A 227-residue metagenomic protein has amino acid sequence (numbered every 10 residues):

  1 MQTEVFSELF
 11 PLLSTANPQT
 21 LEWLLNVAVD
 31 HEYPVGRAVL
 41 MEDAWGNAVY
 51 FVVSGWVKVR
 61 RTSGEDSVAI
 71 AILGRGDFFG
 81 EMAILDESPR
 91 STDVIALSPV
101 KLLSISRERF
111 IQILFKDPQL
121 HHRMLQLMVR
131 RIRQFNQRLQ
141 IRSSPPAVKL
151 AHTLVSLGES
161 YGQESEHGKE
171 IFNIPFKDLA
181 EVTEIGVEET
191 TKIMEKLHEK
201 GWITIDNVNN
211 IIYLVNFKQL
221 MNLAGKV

Functional and structural regions predicted by a protein language model:
M1-V35, A83-I84: Cyclic nucleotide-binding regulatory module and flanking cytosolic helices
L12, R37-P99: Cyclic nucleotide-binding regulatory domains
L25, V29, V129, R133 (+1 more regions): Amphipathic, well-packed alpha-helical segments that form the structural scaffold of globular domains
S54, D77, E108-R109, K177 (+1 more regions): Alpha-helix/helix-capping structural signal
R90, E108-K149: A small-molecule sensor/coupling module
P99-R107, Y213: A short hydrophobic beta-strand segment most commonly corresponding to one strand of the jelly-roll/cupin
K149, T153, L157-V227: Phosphate-/nucleic-acid-contacting segments
